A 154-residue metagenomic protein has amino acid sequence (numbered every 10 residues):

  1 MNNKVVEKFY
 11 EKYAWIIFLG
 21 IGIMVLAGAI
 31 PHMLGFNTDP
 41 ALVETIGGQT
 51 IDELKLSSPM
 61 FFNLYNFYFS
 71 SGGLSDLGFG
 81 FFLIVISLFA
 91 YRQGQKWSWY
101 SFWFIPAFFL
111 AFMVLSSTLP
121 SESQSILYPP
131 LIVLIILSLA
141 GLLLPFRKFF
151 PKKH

Functional and structural regions predicted by a protein language model:
M1-K8: Short, Lys/Arg-rich, polar N-terminal cytosolic tail immediately upstream of the first transmembrane signal-anchor
F9-I23, S98-F102: Interfacial segments of alpha-helical transmembrane regions
F18-H32, D76-F79, L83-I86, P106-S116 (+1 more regions): Helical transmembrane-bundle signal
I21-F69, S75: Hydrophobic transmembrane helix segments
Y65-F69, K96-I105, P130: Juxtamembrane helix-loop boundaries in multi-pass membrane proteins
G80-Y100: Juxtamembrane helix-break-helix junctions at the cytosolic face of small multi-pass alpha-helical membrane proteins
A111-L131: Membrane-helix boundary connector in multi-pass membrane proteins
I136-H154: Membrane-water interface at the C-terminal end of transmembrane alpha helices
